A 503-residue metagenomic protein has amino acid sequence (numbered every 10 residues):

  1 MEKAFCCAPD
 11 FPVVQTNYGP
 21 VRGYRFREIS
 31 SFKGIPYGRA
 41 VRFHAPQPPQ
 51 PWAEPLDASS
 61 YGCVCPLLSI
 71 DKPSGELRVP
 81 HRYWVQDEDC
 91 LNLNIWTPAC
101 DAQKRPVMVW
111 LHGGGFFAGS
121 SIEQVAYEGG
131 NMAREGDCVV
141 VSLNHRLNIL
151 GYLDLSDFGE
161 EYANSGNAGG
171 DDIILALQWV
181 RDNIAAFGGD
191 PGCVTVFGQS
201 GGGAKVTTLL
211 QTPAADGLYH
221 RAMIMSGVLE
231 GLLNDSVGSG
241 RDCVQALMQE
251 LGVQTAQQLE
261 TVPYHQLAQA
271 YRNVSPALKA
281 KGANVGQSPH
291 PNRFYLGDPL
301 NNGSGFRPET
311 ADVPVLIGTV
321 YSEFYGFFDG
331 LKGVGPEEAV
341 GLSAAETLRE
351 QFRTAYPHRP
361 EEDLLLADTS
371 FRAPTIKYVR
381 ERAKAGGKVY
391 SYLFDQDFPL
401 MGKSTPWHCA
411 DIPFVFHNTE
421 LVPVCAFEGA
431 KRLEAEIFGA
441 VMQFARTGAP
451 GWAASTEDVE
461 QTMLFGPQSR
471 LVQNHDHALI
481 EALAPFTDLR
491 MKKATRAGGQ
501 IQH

Functional and structural regions predicted by a protein language model:
M1-N167, P191, E323, A426-I437 (+4 more regions): Non-catalytic accessory segments of hydrolases
G113-G114, A168-D172, S200-G203: Active-site loop->helix "elbow" adjoining a glycine-rich segment at hydrolase catalytic centers
A163-A185, D242: Alpha/beta-hydrolase active-site loop
L175, D182, D216, M225-E337 (+2 more regions): Substrate-access "cap/lid" subdomains that shape and gate the entrance to catalytic or ligand-binding pockets
F187-Q199: Alpha/beta-hydrolase fold nucleophile elbow
G198-G201, P213, S226: Catalytic nucleophile serine of serine hydrolases, specifically the conserved "nucleophile elbow" pentapeptide
G203-A215: Short glycine-enriched nucleophile-adjacent loop and the immediately C-terminal alpha-helix near the catalytic center
L296-H503: C-terminal subdomain of alpha/beta-hydrolase-fold enzymes, centered on the catalytic histidine and its supporting
